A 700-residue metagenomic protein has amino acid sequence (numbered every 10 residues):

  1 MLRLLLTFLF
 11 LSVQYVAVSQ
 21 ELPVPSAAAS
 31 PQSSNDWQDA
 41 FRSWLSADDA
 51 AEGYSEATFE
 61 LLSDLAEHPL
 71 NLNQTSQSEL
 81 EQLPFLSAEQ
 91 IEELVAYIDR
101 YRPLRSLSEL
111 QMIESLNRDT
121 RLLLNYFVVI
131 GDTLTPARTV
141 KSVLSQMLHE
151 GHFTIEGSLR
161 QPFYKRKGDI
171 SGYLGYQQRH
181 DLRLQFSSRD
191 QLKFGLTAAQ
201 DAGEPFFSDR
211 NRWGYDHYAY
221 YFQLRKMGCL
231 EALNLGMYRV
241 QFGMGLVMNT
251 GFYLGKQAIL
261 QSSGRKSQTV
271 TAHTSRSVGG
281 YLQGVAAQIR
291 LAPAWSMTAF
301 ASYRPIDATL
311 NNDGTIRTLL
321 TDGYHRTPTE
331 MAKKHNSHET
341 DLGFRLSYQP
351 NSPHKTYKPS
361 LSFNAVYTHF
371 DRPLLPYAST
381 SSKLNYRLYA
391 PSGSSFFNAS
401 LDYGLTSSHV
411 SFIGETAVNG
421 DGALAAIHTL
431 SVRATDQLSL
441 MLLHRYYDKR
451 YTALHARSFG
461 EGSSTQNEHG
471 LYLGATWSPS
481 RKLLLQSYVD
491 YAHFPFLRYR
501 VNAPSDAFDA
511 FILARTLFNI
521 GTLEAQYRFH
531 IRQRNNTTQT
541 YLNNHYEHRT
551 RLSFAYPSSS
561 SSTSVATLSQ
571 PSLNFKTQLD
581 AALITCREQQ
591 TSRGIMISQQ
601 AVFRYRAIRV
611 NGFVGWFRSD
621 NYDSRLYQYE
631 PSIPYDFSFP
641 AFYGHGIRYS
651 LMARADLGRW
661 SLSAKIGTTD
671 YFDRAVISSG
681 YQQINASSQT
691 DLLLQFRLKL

Functional and structural regions predicted by a protein language model:
M1-V24, L700: Bacterial Sec-dependent N-terminal signal peptides
S19-F207, W213-Q223, G228, M237-Q241: Compositionally biased linear targeting/interaction segments
F85, H152, Y176-E231, Q241 (+8 more regions): Transmembrane beta-barrel domains of Gram-negative outer membranes and organellar outer membranes
Y173-Q177, L282, S337-T368, R372-P376 (+1 more regions): Exposed, low-structure sequence patches enriched in small/polar residues
A199-H217, T271-V278, A332-N336, A417-N419 (+1 more regions): Outer-membrane beta-barrel proteins
R212, M244, M248-R276, P305-K333 (+4 more regions): A subset of solvent-exposed loop/turn segments in beta-rich extracellular surface proteins, enriched in glycine
W213-D307, Q437-A453, R606-Y622: Outer membrane beta-barrel
S296-A332, F494-S505, T668-I677: Charge-patterned, long linear interaction tracts outside catalytic cores
